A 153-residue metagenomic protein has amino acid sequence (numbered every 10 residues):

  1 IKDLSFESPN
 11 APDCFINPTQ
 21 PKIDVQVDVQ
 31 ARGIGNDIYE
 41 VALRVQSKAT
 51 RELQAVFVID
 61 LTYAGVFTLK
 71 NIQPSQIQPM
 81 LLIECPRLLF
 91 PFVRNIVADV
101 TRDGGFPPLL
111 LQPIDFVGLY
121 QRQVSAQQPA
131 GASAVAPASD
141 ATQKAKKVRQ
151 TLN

Functional and structural regions predicted by a protein language model:
I1-L88, R94-N153: N-terminal intrinsically disordered, cationic/polar leader segments that include organellar targeting peptides
